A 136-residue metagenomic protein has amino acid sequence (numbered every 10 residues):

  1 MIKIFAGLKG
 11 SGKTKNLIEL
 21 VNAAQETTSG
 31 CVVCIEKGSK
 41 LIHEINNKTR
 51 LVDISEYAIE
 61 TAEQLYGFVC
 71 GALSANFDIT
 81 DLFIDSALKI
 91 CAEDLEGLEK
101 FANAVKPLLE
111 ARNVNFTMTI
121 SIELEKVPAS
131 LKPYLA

Functional and structural regions predicted by a protein language model:
M1-G71, V127-A129: Conserved P-loop
K3-F5, V32, I79-I84, F116: Generic beta-sheet signal
N16, N22, N46-N47, N76 (+2 more regions): Detector for Asparagine
L73, D78-I79: Non-transmembrane, aqueous-exposed alpha-helical and coiled segments at domain scale
D81-A136: Replace "adjacent to P-loop NTPase cores in ATP/GTP-dependent enzymes" with "adjacent to NTP-binding cores
